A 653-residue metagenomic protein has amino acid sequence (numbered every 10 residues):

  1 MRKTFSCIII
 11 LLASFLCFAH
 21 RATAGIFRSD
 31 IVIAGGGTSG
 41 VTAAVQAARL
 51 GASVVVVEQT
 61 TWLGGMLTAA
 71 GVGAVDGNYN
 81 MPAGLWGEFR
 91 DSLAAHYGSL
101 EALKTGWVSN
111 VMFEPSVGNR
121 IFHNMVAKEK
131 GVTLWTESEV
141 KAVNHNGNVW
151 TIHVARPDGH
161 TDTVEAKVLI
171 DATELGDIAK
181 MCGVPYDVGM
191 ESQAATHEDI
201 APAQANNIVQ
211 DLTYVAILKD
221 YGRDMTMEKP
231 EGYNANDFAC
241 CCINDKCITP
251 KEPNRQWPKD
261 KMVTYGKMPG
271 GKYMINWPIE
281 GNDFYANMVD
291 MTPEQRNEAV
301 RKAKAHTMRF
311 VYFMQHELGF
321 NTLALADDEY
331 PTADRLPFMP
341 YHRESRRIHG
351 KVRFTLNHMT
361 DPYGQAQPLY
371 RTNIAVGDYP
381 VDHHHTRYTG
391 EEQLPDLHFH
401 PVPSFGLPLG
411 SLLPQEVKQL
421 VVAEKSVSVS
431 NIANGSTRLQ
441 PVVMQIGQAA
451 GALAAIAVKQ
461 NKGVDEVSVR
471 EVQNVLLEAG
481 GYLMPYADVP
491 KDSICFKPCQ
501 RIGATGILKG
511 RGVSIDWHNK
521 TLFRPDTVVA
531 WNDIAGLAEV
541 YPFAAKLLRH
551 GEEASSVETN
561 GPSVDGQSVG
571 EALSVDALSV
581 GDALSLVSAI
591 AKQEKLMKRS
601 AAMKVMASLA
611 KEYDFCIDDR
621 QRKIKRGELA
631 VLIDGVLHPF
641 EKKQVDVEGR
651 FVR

Functional and structural regions predicted by a protein language model:
M1-F5: Positively charged n-region of N-terminal signal peptides that target proteins for export
C7-C17: Bacterial N-terminal signal peptides
A19-A24: Boundary at the C-terminal end of the N-terminal hydrophobic targeting segment
I26-G37: Beta1/beta-strand and adjacent pyrophosphate-binding region of the FAD-binding site in flavoprotein oxidoreductases
G40: N-terminal Rossmann-fold NAD(P) dinucleotide-binding loop
Q46, A52-S53, E58-A142, N146 (+2 more regions): Conserved N-terminal/central alpha/beta ligand/cofactor-binding core
A155-V168, A172-V475: Flavin (FAD/FMN)-binding glycine-rich loop and adjacent Rossmann-like elements that form
A504-E558, D565-G566, G570-R653: Terminal recognition/anchoring or ligand-binding modules at protein termini
